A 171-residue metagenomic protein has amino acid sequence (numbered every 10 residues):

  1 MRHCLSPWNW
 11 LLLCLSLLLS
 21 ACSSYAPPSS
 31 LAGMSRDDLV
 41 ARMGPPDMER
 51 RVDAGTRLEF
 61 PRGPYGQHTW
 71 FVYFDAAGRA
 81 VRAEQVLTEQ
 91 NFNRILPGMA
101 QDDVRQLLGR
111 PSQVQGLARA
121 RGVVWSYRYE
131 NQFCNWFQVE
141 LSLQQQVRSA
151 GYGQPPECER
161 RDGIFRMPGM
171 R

Functional and structural regions predicted by a protein language model:
M1-R2, S23: N-terminal hydrophobic targeting signals that begin at the initiator methionine
R2-L11: Bacterial N-terminal signal peptides that target proteins for export
L19-A21: C-terminal motif of bacterial Sec signal peptides marking the signal peptidase cleavage site
S23-R171: Residues within mature, well-folded domains
